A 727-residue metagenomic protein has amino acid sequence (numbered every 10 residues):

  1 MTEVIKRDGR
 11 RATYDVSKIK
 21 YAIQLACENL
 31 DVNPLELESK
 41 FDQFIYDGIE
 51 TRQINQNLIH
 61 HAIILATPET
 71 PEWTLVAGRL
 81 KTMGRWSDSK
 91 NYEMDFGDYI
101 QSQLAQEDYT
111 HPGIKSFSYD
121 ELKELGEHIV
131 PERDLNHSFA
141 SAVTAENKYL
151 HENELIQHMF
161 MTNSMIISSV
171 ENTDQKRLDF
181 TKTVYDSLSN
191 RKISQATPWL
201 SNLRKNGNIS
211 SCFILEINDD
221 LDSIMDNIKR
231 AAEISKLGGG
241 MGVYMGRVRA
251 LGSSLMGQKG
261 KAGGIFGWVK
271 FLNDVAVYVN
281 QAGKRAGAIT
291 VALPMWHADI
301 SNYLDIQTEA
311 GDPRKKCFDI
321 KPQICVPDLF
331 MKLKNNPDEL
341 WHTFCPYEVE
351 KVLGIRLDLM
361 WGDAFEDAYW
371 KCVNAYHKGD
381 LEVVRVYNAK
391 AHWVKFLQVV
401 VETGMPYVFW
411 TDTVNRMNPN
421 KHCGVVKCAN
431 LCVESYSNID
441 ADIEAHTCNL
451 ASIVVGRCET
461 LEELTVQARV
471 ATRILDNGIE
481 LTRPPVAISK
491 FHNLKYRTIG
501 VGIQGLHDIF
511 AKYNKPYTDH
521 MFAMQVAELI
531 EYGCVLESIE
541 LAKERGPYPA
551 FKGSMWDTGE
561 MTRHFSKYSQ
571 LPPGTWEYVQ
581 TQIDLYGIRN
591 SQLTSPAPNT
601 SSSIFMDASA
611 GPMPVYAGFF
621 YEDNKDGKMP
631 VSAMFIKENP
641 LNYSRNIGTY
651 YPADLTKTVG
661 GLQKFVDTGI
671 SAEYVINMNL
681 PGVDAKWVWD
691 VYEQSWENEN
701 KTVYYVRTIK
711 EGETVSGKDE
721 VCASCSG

Functional and structural regions predicted by a protein language model:
V32-I167, E171, K176-Y185: Core nucleic-acid recognition elements
F41, I59-H61, V76-M83, S201-K205 (+11 more regions): A glycine-rich phosphate-binding loop feature that marks nucleotide/adenosyl-phosphate handling sites
W73-A105, F139, V326, V414-A441 (+6 more regions): Terminal amphipathic helices with adjacent charged low-complexity linkers/tails
S118-S141, A429-L431, S435-I439, L475 (+4 more regions): Catalytic alpha/beta core of large soluble enzyme barrels
H151, H158-M159, N163-S210, I214-G257 (+7 more regions): Function-dense linear segments that define catalytic or interfacial modules in macromolecule-processing proteins
E152-D220, K371-Q398, T403-V408, A527-T581: Gly/Pro-rich turn-and-neighbor structural signature
S187, A468-K490, K515-N599, I670-S671 (+1 more regions): Internal maturation/activation junctions in enzymes
A262-K270, Y278-R285, T290-W393, Q398 (+3 more regions): Conserved catalytic alpha/beta cores of large enzymes that bind or transform nucleotide phosphates and polynucleotides
